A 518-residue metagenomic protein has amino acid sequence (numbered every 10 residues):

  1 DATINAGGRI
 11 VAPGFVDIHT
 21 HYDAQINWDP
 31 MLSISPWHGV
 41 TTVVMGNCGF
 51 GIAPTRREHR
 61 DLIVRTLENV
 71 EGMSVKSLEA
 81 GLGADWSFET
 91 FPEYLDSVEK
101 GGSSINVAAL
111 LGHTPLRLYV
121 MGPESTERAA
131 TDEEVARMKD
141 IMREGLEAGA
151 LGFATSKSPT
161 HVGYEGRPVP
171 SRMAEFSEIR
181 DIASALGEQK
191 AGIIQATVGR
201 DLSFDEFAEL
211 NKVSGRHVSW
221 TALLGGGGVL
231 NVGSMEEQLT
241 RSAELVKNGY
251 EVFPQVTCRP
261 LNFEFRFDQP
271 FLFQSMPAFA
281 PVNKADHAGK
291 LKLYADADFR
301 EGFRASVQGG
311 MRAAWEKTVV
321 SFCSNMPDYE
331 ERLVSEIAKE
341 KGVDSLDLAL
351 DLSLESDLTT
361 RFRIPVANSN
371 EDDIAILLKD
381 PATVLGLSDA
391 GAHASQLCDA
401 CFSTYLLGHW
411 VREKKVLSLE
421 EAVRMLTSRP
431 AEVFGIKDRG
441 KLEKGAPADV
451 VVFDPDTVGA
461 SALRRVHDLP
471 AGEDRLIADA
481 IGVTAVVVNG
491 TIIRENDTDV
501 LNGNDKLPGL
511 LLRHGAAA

Functional and structural regions predicted by a protein language model:
D1-G14: Histidine-rich, glycine-flanked metal-binding segment
G8, H19, G39, V107 (+9 more regions): Divalent metal-coordination and catalytic microenvironments
V11-L32: Di-metal (Zn2+ and/or Mg2+/Mn2+) metal-binding site signature of metallo-dependent hydrolases with the MBL/beta-CASP
W28-G152: Divalent-metal coordination cores built from histidine and acidic residues
Y94-V98, S104-N106, L110-P123, R128-D132 (+3 more regions): Active-site neighborhoods of metal-dependent hydrolases
D296, I376-T383, S388, A400-F402 (+1 more regions): C-terminal cap of metal-dependent C-N hydrolases
T360-I374, S418-V423, A431-R465: Acidic, glycine-enriched loop/beta-strand segments at the rims of small-molecule binding/catalytic pockets
